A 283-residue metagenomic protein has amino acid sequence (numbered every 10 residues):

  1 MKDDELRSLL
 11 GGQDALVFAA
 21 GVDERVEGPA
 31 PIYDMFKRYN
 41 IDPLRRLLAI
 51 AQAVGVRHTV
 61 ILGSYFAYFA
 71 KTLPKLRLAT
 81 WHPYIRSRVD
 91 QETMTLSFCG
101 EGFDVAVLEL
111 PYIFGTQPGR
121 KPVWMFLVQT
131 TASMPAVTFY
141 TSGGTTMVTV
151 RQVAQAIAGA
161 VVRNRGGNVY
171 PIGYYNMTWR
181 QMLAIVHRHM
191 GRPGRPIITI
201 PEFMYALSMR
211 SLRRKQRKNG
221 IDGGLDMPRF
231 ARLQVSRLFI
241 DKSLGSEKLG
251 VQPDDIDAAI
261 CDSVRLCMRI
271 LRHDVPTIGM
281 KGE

Functional and structural regions predicted by a protein language model:
M1-D42: NAD(P)H-binding glycine-rich loop region in Rossmannoid oxidoreductase-like domains and their noncatalytic homologs
L16, V153, I157, I172 (+3 more regions): Non-catalytic, hydrophobic alpha-helical segments
D42-S87, A106: Conserved Rossmann-fold NAD(P)-dependent oxidoreductase catalytic core, especially the SDR/UDP-sugar
T72-N168, G173: Oxidoreductase cofactor-interface core, primarily capturing Rossmann-like NAD(P)-dependent enzymes
G144-R151, Y170-H189, E202-L207, D254: Substrate-binding strand-loop-helix patch in Rossmann-like NAD(P)-dependent oxidoreductase/epimerase domains
A160-Q181, P193-I198, V275: Core catalytic loop region at the nicotinamide-binding pocket of NAD(P)H-dependent oxidoreductases
L183-L238: Terminal hydrophobic/aromatic helix or amphipathic segment near a protein terminus
S236-E283: Amphipathic terminal alpha-helices
